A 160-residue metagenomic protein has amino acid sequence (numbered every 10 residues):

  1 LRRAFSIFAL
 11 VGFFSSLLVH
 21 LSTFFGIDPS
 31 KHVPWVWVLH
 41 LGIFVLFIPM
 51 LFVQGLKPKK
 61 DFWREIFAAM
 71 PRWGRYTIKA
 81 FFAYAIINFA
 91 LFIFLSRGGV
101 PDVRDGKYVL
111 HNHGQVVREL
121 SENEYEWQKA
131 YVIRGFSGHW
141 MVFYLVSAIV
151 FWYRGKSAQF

Functional and structural regions predicted by a protein language model:
L1-I7, P71-A83: Alpha-helical transmembrane segments and their helix-start/interface "positive-inside/aromatic belt" motifs in integral
L1-L51: Transmembrane alpha-helical insertion/packing segments
M50-P71: Membrane-helix interface/capping segments
L51, Y131-F160: Transmembrane alpha-helical segments in integral membrane proteins
K60-W63, P101, A158-F160: Short, Lys/Arg-enriched, Gly/Pro-containing loop segments at transmembrane-helix junctions of multi-pass membrane
T77-V100: Hydrophobic alpha-helical membrane-insertion segments
S96-Q115: Juxtamembrane non-transmembrane "cap" segments at the membrane-aqueous interface of multi-pass membrane proteins
R118-G138: Short, aromatic-rich amphipathic segments at membrane interfaces that lie adjacent to a transmembrane helix or signal
